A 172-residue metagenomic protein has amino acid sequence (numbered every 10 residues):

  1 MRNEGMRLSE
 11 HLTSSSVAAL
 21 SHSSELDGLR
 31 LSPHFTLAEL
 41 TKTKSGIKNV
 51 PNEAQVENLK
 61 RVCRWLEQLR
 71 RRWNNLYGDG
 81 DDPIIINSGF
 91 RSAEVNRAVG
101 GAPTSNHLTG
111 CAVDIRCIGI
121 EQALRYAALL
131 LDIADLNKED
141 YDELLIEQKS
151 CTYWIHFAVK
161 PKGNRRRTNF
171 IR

Functional and structural regions predicted by a protein language model:
M1-D79, R166, F170-R172: Extracytoplasmic cell-surface/polysaccharide-interacting catalytic and binding patches
F35, E39-K44, E94, V99 (+2 more regions): Solvent-exposed, flexible loop/coil residues
E53-V56, A112, R116: The substrate-binding groove and active-site-proximal loops of carbohydrate-active enzymes, especially glycoside
N58, V62-W65, V95, C111 (+2 more regions): Amphipathic alpha-helical interface surfaces
R64-G100: Extended, low-complexity, intrinsically disordered C-terminal regulatory tails of eukaryotic serine/threonine kinases
D79-D81, L108-A112: Short connector loops at helix/strand junctions that flank enzyme active sites, especially segments positioning acidic
T104, T109, C117-R172: Catalytic cores and adjacent binding grooves of peptidoglycan-active enzymes
